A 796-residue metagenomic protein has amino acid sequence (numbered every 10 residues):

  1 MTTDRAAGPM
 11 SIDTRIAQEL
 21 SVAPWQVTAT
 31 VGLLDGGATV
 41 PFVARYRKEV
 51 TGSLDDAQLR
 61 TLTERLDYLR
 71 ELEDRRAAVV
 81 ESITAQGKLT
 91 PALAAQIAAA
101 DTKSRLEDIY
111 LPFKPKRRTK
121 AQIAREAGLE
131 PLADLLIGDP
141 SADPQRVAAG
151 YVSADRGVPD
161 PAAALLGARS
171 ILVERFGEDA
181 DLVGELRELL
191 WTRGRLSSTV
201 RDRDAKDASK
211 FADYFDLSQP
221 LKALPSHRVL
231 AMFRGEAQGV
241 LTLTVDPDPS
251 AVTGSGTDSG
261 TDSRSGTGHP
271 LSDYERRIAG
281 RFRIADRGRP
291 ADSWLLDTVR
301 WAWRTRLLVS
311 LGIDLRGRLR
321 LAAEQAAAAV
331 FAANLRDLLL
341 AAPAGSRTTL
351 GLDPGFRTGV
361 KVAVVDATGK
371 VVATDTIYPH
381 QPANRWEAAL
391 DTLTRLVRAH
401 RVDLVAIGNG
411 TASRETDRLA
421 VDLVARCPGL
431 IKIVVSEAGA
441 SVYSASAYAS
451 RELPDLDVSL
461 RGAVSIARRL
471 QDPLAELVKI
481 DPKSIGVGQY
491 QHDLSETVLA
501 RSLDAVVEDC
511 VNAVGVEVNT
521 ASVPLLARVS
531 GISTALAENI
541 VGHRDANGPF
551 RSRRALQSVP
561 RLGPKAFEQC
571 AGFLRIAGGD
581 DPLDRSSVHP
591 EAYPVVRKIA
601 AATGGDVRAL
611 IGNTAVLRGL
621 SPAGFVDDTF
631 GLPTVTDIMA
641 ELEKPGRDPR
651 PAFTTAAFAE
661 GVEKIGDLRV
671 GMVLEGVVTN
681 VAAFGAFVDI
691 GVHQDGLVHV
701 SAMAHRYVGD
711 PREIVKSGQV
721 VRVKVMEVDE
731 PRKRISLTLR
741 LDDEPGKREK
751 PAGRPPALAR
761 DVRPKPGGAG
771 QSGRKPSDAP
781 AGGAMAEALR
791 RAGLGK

Functional and structural regions predicted by a protein language model:
T3-R5, F42, D55-T61, Y68-G351 (+2 more regions): Duplex nucleic acid-engaging cores and interfaces of nucleic-acid transaction enzymes
A17, S21-V22, A342-S346, P354 (+3 more regions): C-terminal accessory/binding modules appended to enzymatic or scaffolding proteins
G32-D35, P112, I123-E126, A231-G235 (+14 more regions): Replace "in large, NTP-powered and nucleic-acid-processing enzymes" with "in large, NTP-powered factors and other
T39-V40, T51, D55-K120, A124-G150 (+4 more regions): Accessory alpha-helical DNA-binding modules that contact the DNA backbone or grooves
A92, R105, I109, G312 (+4 more regions): Long, charge-rich intrinsically disordered scaffolds of nucleic-acid metabolism proteins
E188-R195, L352-F356, G410-E415, V435-V442 (+5 more regions): A glycine-rich phosphate-binding loop feature that marks nucleotide/adenosyl-phosphate handling sites
L315-A323, A327-A332, S484-E517, G624-V670: Long, charged amphipathic helices and adjacent flexible linkers at domain junctions
I576-K796: Single-stranded RNA-binding regions, centering on S1/OB-family and related RNA-binding modules
